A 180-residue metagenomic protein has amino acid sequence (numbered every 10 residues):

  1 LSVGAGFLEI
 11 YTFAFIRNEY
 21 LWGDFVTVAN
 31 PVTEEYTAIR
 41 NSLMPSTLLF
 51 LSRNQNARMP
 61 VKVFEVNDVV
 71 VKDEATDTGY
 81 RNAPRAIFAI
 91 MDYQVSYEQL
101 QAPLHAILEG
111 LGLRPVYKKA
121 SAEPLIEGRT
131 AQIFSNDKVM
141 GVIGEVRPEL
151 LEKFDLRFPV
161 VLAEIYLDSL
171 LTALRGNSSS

Functional and structural regions predicted by a protein language model:
L1-S180: Extended beta-strand-rich architecture
